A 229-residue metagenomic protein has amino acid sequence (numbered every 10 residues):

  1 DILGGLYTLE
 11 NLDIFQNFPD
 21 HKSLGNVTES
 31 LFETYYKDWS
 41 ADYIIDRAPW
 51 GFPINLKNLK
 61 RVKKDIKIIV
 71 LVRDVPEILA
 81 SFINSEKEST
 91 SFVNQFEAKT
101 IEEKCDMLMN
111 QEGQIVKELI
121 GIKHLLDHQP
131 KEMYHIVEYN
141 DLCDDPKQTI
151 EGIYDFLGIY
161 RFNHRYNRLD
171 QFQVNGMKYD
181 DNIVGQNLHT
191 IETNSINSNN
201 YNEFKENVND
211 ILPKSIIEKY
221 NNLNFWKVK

Functional and structural regions predicted by a protein language model:
D1-P53, V62, E88-E102, L188-T193 (+2 more regions): PAPS-dependent sulfation machinery
D20-D38, P76-I159: PAPS-dependent sulfotransferase catalytic domain
R47-A48, L59-S85: Conserved phosphate-donor/acceptor-positioning beta-strand/loop module used by diverse small-molecule
F52-L56, P146: Short, well-ordered alpha-helical microsegments
D65-L71, T90-V93, F162: Short hydrophobic/aromatic-enriched beta-strand-loop microsegments
I83-E86, F92, L108-M109, V116-L119 (+3 more regions): PAPS-dependent sulfotransferases, especially Golgi type II membrane carbohydrate sulfotransferases
